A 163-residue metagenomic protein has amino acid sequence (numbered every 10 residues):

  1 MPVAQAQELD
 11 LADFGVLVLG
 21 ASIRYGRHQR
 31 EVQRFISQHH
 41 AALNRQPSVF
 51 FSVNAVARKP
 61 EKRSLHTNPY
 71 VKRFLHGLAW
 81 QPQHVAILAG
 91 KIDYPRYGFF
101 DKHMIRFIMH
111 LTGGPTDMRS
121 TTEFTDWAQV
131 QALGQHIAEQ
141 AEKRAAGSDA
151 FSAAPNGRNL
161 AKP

Functional and structural regions predicted by a protein language model:
M1-Q7, N54: A short beta-strand-loop structural module common to alpha/beta enzyme folds
Q7-D13: Short amphipathic alpha-helix with an adjacent loop that forms part of the alpha/beta core around
F14, A21-P163: FMN-binding flavodoxin-like domain, especially the glycine-rich phosphate-binding loop
